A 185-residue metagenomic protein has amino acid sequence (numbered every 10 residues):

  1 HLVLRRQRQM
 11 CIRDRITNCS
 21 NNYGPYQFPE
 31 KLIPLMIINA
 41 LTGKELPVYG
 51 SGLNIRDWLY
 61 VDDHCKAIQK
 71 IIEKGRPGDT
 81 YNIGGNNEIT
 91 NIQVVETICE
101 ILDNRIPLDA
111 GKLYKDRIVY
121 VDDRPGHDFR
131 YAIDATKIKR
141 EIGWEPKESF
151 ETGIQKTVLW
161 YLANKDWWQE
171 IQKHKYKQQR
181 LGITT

Functional and structural regions predicted by a protein language model:
H1, P29, P146-K147: A broadly tuned, weak detector of single residues within folded domains
H1-I12: Single conserved hydrophobic/aromatic residue that forms the stacking wall/gate of nucleotide- or nucleobase-binding
L4, P29, Y131: Short, conserved glycine- and acidic-residue-centered signature motifs in active-site or ligand-binding loops
Q9, R15-I16, P34, I38-T185: C-terminal substrate-binding subdomain of Rossmann-fold SDR/epimerase-dehydratase oxidoreductases
N22-G24, H64: Conserved sequence/active-site signature of Rossmann-fold short-chain dehydrogenase/reductase
P25-Y26, K31: Short beta-loop-alpha junction of Rossmann-like oxidoreductase domains
